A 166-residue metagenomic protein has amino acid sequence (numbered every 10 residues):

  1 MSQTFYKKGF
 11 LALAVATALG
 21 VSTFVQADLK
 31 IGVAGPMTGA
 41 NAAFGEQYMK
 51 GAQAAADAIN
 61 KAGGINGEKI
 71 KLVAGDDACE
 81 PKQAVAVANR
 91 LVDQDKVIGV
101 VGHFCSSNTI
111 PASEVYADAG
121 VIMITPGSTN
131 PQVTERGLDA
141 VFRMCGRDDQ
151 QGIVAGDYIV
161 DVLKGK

Functional and structural regions predicted by a protein language model:
S2-L13: Bacterial N-terminal signal peptides that target proteins for export
A12-S22: Bacterial N-terminal signal peptides
V25-A27: Boundary at the C-terminal end of the N-terminal hydrophobic targeting segment
G32-G51, G75-K82, F104-S107: Extracytoplasmic "Venus flytrap"
M37-N41, A74-D77, I98, D139-C145: Second-shell loop/turn segments in exported
M49-L72: Signal peptide-proximal N-terminal region of secreted/periplasmic/extracellular or secretory-lumen proteins
K69-Q94, Q151-V154: Structural motif
K82, Q94-K166: Extracytoplasmic ligand/sensor domains, especially the bilobed periplasmic-binding protein
